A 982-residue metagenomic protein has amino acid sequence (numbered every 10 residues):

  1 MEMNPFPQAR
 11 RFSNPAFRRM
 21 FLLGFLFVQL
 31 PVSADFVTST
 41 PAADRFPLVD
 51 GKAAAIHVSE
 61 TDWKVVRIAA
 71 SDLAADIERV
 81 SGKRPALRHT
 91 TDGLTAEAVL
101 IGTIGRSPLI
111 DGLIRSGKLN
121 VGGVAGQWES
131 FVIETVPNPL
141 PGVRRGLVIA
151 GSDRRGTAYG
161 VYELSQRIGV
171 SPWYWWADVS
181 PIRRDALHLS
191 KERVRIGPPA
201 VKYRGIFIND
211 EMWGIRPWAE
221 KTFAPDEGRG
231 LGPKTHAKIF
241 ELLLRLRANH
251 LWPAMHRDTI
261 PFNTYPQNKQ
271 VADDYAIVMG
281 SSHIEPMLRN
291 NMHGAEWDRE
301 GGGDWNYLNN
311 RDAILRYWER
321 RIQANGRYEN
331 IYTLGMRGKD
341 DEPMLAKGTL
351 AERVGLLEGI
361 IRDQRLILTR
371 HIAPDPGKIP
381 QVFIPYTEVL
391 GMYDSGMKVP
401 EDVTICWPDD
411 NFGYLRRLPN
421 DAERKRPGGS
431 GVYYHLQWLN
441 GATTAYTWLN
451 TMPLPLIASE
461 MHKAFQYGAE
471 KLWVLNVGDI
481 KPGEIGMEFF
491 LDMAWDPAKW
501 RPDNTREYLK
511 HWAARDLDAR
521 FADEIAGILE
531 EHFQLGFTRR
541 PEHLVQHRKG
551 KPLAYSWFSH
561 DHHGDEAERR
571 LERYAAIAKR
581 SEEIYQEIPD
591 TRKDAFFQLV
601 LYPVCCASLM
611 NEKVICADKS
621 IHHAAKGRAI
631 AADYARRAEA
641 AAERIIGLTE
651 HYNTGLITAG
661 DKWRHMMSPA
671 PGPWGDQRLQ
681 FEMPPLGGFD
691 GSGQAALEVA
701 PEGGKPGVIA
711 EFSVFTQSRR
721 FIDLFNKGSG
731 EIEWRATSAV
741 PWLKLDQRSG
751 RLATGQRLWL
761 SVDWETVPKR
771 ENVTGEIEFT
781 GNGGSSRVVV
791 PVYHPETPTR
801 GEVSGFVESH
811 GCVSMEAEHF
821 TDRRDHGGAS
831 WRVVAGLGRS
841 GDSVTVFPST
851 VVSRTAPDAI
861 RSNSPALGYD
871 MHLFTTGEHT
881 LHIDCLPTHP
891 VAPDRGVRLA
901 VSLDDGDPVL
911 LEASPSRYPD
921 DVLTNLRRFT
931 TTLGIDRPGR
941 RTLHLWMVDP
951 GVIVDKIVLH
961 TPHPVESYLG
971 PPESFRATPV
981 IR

Functional and structural regions predicted by a protein language model:
R19-P31: Bacterial N-terminal signal peptides
S33-P198, T875: Contiguous, structured surface segment used for ligand recognition
V148-G151, M212-P233, N249-T259, E296-A313 (+5 more regions): The substrate-binding groove and active-site-proximal loops of carbohydrate-active enzymes, especially glycoside
W173-G228, K234-A254, G428-G431, E802-R824: An acidic-aromatic substrate-binding cleft motif
L187-H188, H256, N263, V271-D274 (+3 more regions): Gly/Pro-rich turn-and-neighbor structural signature
L244, N249-W252, T259-F262, Q267 (+4 more regions): Structured mid-domain segments that build the active-site/substrate or prosthetic-cofactor binding neighborhood
G564-F721, E776-I777: Histidine-centered catalytic/metal-binding microenvironments
G704-A710, F715-R982: Extracytoplasmic
